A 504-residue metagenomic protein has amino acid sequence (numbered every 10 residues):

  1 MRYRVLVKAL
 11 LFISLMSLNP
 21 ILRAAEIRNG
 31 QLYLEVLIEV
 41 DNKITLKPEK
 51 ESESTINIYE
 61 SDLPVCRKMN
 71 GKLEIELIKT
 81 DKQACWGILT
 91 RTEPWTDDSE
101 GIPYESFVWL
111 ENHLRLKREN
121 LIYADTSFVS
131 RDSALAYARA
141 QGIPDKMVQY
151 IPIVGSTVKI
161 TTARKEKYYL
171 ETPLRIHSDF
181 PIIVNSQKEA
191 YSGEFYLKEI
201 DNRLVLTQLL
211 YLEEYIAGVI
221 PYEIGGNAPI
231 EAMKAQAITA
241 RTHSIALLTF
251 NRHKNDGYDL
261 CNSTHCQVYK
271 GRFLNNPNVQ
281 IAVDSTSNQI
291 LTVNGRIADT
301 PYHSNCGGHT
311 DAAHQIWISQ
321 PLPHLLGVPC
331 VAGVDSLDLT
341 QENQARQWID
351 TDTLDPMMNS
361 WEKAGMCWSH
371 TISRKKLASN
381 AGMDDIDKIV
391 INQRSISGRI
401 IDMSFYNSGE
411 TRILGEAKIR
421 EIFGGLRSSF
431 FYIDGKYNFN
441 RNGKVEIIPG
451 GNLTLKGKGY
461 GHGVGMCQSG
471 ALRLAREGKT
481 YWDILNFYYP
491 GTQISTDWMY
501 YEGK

Functional and structural regions predicted by a protein language model:
M1-Y3: N-terminal secretory signal peptides that target proteins for export/translocation
V7, L11-F12, M16-K504: Conserved, single-site charged/polar hotspot
